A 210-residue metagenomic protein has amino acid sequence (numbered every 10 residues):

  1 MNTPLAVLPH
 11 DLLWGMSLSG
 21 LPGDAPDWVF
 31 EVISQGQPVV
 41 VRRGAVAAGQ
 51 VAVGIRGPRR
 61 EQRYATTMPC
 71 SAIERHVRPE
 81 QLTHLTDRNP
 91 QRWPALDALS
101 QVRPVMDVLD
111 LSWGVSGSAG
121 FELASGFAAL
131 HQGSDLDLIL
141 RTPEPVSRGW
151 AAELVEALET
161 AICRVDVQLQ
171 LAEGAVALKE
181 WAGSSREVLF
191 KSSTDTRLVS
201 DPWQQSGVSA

Functional and structural regions predicted by a protein language model:
M1-S118, A151, V155-C163, V167: Helical scaffold of the NTase/Pol beta-like nucleotidyltransferase catalytic core
G57, T142-E144, L171: Non-catalytic surface loops within mature trypsin-like serine protease
T67, S71, H76, E187-P202: Mature, function-bearing regions of proteins
V102-L136, L140-V146: Active-site nucleotide-donor binding segment shared across nucleotidyl transfer reactions
L130, L154-L158, S184: Short, solvent-exposed amphipathic alpha-helical segments in soluble enzyme and RNA/protein-processing domains
S147-G149, V176: Short, charged/polar "capping" segments at the starts of alpha-helices and the immediately preceding loops
E159-D195: Conserved catalytic core of two-metal-ion nucleotidyltransferases
S209-A210: Extended catalytic-interface subdomain
